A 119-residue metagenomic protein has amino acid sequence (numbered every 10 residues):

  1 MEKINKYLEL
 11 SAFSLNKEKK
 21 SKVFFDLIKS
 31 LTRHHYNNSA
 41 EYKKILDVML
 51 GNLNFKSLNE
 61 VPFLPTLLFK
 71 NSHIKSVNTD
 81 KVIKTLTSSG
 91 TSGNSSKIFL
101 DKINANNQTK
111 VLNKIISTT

Functional and structural regions predicted by a protein language model:
M1-T87, G93-T119: Nucleotide 5′-phosphate-binding alpha/beta core
